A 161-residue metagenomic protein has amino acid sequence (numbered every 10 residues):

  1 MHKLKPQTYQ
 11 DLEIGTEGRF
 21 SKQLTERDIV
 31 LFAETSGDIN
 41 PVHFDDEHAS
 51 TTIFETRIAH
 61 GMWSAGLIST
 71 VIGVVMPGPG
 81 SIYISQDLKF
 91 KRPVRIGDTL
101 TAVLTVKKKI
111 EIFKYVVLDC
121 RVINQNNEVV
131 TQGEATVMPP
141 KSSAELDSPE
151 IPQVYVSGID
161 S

Functional and structural regions predicted by a protein language model:
M1-A59: Catalytic strand-loop segment that frames the active site of acyl-thioester-processing enzymes
M1-I14, V94-S161: HotDog/MaoC-like acyl-thioester-processing domains
I14-T16, F20, D28, D38-N40 (+4 more regions): A generic structural signal for short beta-strands and their flanking turns/coil linkers
R19-Q23, K89, T136-M138: Generic structural detector for well-ordered beta-strands
E34-D38, G73-P77, Q125: Short, intrinsically disordered, mixed-charge
P41, P77, P93, P139-P140: Proline-rich low-complexity regions
S50-A59, W63-V106: Hydrophobic beta-strand-centered segment that forms part of the acyl-chain substrate-binding groove
